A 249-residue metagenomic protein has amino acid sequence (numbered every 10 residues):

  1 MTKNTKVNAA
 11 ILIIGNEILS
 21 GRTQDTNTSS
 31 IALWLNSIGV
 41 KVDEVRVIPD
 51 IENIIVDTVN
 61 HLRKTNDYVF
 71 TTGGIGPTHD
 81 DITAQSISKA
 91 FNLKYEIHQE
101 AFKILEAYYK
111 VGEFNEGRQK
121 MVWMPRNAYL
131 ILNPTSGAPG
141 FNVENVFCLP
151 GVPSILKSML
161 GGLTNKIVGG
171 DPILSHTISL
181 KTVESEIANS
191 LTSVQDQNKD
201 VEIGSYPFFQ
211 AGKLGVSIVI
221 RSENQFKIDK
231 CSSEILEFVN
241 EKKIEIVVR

Functional and structural regions predicted by a protein language model:
T2-V45, D50, F226-D229: Glycine-rich phosphate/diphosphate-binding loop of Rossmann-like nucleotide-binding domains
A10, D67-Y68, M121-V122, Y129 (+5 more regions): Structural motif
L12-I13, T71-G74, P125, L149-P150: Short beta-strand segments
I14-N16, T71-H79, R221-E223: Glycine-rich beta-strand-to-loop/alpha-helix junction loops that act as flexible
S29-I82, I87-K89: N-terminal small/polar loop signature for handling phosphorylated ligands or for N-terminal nucleophile
N53, D57, K64, I82-G170: Proline/glycine-rich low-complexity loops and linkers
N145-F238: An accessory alpha-helical subdomain
F238-R249: Conserved short beta-strand edge segments in small beta-sheet-based binding/regulatory domains
